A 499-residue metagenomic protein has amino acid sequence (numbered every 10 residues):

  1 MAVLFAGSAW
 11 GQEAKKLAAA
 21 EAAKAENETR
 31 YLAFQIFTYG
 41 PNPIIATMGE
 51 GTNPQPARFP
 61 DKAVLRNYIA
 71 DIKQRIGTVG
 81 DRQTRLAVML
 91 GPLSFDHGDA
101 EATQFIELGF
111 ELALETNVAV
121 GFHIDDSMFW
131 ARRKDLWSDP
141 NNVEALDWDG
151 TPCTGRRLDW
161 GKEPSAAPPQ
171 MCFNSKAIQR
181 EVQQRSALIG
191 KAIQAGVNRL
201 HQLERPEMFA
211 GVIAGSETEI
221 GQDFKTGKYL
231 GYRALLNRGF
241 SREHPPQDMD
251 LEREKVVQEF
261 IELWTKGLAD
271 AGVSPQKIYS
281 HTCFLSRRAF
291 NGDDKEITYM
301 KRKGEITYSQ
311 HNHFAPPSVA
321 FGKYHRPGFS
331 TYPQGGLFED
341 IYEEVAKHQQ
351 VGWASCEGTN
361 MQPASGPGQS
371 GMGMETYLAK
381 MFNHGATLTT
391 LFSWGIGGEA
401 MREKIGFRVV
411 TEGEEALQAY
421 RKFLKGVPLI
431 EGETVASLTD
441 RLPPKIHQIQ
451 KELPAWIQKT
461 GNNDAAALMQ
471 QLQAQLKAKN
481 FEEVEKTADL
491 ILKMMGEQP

Functional and structural regions predicted by a protein language model:
M1-A6: Bacterial N-terminal signal peptides
K24-F37, G49-F95, F105-H123, P316-P327 (+1 more regions): Catalytic domains of carbohydrate-active enzymes, especially glycoside hydrolases
L32, F37-P41, N117-A131, A315-G432: Substrate-binding cleft of secreted/luminal carbohydrate-active enzymes
E50-P60, M89-E101, A167-I189, H244-Q258 (+2 more regions): The substrate-binding groove and active-site-proximal loops of carbohydrate-active enzymes, especially glycoside
K62-S165, L188, N198, V257-A269: Aromatic-lined substrate-binding rim segments of carbohydrate-active enzymes
D139-F314: Polysaccharide-binding and catalytic clefts of secreted carbohydrate-active enzymes
E433-Q475, Q498-P499: Amphipathic, heptad-repeat alpha-helical segments
E482-P499: Short, charge-rich amphipathic alpha-helical segments embedded in non-transmembrane helical bundles/solenoids
